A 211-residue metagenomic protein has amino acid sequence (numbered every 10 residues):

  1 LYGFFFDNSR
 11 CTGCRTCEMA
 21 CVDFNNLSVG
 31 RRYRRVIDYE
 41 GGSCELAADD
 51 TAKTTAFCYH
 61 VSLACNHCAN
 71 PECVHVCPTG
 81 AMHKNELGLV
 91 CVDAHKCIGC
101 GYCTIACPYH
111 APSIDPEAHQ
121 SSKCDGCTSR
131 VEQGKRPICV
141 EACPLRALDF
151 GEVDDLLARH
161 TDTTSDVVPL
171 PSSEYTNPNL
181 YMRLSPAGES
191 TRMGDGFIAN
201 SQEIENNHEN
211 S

Functional and structural regions predicted by a protein language model:
L1-S211: Non-ligating segments of multi-cofactor redox enzymes
